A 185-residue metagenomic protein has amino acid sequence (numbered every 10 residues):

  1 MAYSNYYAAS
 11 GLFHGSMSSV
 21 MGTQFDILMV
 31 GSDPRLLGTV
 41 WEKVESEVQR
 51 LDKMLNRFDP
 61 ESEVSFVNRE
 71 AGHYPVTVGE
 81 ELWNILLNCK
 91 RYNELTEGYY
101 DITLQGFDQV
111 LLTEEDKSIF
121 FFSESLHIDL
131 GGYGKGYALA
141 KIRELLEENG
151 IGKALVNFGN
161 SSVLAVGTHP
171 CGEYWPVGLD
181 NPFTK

Functional and structural regions predicted by a protein language model:
M1-K185: Mature catalytic core of soluble alpha/beta enzymes
